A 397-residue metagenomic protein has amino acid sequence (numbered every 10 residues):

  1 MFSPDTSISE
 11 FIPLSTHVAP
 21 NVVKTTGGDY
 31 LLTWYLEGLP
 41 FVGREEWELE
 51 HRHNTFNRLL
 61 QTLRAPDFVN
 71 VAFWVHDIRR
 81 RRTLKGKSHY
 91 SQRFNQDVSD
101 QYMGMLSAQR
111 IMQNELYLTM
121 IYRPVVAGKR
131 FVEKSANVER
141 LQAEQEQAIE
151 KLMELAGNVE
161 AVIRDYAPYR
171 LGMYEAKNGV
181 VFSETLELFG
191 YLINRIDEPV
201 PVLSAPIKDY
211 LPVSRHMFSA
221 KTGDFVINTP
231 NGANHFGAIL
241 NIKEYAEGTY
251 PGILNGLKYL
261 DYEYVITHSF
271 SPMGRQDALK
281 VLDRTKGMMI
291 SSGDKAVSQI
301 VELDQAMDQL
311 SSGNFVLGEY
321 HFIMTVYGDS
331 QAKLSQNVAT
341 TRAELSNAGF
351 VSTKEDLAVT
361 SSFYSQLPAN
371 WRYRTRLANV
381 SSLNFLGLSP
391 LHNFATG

Functional and structural regions predicted by a protein language model:
M1-F394: Extended, folded cores of ATP/NTP-driven motor/assembly subunits in large transport and secretion machines
